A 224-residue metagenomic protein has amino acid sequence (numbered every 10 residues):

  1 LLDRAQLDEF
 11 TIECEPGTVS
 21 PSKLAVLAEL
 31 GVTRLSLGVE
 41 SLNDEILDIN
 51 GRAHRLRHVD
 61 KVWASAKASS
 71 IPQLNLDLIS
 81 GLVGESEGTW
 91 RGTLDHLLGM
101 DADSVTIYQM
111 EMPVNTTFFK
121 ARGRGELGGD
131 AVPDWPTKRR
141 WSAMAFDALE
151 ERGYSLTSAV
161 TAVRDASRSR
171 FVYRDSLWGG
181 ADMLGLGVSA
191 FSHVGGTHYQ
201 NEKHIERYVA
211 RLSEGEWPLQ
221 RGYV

Functional and structural regions predicted by a protein language model:
L1-V224: C-terminal scaffold of the Radical SAM
